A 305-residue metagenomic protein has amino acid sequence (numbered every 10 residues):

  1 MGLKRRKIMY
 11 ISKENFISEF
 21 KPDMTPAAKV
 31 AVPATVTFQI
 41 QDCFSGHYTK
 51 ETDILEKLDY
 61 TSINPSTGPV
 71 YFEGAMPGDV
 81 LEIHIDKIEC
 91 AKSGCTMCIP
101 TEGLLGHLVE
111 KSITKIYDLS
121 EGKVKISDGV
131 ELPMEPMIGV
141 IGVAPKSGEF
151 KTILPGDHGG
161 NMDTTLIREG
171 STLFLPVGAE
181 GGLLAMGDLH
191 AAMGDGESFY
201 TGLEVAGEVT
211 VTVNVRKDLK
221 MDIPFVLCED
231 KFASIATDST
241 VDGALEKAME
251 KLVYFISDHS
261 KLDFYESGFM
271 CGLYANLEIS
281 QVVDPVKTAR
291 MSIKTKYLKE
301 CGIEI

Functional and structural regions predicted by a protein language model:
M1-I8: Short, Lys/Arg-enriched N-terminal segments with co-localized hydrophobic residues within the first ~10-30 amino acids
M9-D59: N-terminal, Lys/Arg-enriched amphipathic/low-complexity engagement segments that precede the first folded domain
S12-K21, D59-T67, F150-H158, L252: Short, structured beta-strand/loop micro-motifs enriched in basic residues and often containing a Trp
F38, V80-I83, L175: A generic structural signal for residues embedded in beta-strands
C43-I54, I88-C98, G181-A191, S280-V283: Short, Lys/Arg- and Gly-enriched loop/turn segments at beta-strand edges
K87-E169: Intrinsically disordered, low-complexity linker/loop segments enriched in Gly/Pro and charged/polar residues
M134-G243, K247-A248, V253: Conserved mixed alpha/beta catalytic, RNA-binding, or beta-rich assembly cores of soluble enzyme, regulatory
